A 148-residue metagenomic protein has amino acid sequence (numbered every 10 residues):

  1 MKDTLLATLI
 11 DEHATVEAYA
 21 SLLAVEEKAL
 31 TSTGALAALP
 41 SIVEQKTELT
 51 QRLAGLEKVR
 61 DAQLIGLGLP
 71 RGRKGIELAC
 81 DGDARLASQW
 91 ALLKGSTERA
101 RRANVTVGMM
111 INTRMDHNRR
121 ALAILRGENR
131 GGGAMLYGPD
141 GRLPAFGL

Functional and structural regions predicted by a protein language model:
K2-L78, S88: Extended, charge-rich alpha-helical scaffolding segments
E77-L148: Short terminal interaction segments
